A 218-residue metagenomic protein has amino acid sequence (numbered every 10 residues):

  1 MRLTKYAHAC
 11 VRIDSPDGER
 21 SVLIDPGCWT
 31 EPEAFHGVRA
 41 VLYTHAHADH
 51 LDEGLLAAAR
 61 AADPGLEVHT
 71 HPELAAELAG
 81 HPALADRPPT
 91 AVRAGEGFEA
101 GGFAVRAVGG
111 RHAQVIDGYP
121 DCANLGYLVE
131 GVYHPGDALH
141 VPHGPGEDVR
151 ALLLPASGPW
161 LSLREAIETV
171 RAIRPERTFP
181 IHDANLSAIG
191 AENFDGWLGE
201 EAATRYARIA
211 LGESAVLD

Functional and structural regions predicted by a protein language model:
M1-H36, A91-D148, L161-S162, A210-D218: Core dinuclear metal-dependent hydrolase active-site scaffold
M1-T4, H81-G101, I167, E176-D218: Binuclear metal-ion centers of metallo-dependent hydrolases, dominated by the metallo-beta-lactamase
A9, A48, L74-A76, E96 (+2 more regions): Alpha-helix capping/helix-boundary segments
R20, A62-E67, I173-R177, A203-T204: A short helix->loop->beta-strand "cap" motif at the edges of active sites that frequently abuts
R20-S21, E31-R39, Y43-L51, E77-F103 (+1 more regions): Conserved N-terminal glycine/acidic-rich loop preference
C28-T70, L74, D148-L153: Active-site metal-binding motif and surrounding structural segment of the metallo-beta-lactamase
G54-A62, E165-T169, N193: A short acidic, amphipathic alpha-helical/loop segment
L125-I189: Metallo-beta-lactamase
